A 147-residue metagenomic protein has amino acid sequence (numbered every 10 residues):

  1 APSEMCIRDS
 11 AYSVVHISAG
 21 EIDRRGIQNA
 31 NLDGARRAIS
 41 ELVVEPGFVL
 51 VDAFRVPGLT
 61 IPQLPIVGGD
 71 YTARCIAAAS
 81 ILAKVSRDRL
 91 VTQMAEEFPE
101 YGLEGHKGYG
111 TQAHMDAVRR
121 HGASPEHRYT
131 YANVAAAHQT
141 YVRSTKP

Functional and structural regions predicted by a protein language model:
A1-E4, R8-P147: RNase H-like, Mg2+-dependent phosphodiesterase core, and more generally RNA phosphate-backbone-engaging helix-loop
